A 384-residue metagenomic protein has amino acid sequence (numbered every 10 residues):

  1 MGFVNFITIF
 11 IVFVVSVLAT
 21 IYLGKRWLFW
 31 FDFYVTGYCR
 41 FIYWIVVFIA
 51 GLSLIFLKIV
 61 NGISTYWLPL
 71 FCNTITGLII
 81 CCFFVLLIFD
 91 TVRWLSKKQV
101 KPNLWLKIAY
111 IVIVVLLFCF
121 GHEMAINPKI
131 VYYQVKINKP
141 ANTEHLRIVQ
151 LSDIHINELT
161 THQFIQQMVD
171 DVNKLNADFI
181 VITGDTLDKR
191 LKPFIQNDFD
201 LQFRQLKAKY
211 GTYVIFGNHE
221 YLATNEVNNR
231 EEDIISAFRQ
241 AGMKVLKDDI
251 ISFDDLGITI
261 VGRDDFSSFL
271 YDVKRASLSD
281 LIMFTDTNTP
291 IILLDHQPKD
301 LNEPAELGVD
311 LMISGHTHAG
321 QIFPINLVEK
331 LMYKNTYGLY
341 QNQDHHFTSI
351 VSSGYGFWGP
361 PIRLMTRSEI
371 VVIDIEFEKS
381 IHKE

Functional and structural regions predicted by a protein language model:
M1-I126, H382: Non-catalytic terminal accessory segments
L68-P69, R93-L151, N157-D170, K174: N-terminal signal-anchor transmembrane helix
P140-K383: Soluble catalytic domains of enzymes that build or remodel membrane lipids, polysaccharides, and related
